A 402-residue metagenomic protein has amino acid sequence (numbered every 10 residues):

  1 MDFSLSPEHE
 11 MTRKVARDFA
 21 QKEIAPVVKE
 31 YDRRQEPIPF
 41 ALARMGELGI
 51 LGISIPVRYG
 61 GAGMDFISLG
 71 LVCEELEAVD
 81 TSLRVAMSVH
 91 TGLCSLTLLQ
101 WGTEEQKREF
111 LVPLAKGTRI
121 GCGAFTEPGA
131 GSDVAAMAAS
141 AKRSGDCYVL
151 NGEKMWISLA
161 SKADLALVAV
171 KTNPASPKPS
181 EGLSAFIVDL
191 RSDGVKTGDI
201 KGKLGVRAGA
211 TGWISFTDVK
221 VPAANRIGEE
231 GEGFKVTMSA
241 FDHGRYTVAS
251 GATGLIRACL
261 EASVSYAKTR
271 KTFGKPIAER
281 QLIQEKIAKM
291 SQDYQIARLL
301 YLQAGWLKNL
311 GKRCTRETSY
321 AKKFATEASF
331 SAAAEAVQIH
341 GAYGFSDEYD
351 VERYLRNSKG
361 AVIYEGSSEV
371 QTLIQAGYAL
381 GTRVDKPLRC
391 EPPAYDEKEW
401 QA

Functional and structural regions predicted by a protein language model:
M1-V89, W101-Q106, P113-T118, G131-V134 (+4 more regions): Alpha-helical interface subdomain recognition
G49, C73-E77, A169-K171, V188-D193 (+1 more regions): Short Ser/Thr-interspersed hydrophobic loop/turn segments at strand-loop and sheet-helix junctions that line or gate
S95-W101, G123-A124, A135, A175: Flexible, glycine-rich active-site loops centered on histidine and acidic residues that chelate a metal or position
L114, G129-S132, W156-L159, S176-P177 (+1 more regions): Short Gly/Pro-enriched turn/cap motifs at secondary-structure boundaries
G117-F125, L167-A169: A short, Trp-centered hydrophobic/proline-enriched beta-strand micro-motif
A136, R191-P222: Flexible, small-/acidic-enriched active-site or ligand-binding loops
A138-S140, W156: Short, surface-exposed charged micro-motifs
D146-C147, N151-T197: A short core secondary-structure module
